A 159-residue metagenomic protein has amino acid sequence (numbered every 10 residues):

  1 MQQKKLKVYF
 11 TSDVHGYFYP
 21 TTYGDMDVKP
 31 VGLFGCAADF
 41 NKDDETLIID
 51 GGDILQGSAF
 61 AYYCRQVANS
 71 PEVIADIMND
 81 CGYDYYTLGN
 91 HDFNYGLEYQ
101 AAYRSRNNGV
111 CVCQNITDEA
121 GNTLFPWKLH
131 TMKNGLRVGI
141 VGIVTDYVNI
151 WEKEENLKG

Functional and structural regions predicted by a protein language model:
M1-G159: Acidic, metal/ion-coordinating pockets
